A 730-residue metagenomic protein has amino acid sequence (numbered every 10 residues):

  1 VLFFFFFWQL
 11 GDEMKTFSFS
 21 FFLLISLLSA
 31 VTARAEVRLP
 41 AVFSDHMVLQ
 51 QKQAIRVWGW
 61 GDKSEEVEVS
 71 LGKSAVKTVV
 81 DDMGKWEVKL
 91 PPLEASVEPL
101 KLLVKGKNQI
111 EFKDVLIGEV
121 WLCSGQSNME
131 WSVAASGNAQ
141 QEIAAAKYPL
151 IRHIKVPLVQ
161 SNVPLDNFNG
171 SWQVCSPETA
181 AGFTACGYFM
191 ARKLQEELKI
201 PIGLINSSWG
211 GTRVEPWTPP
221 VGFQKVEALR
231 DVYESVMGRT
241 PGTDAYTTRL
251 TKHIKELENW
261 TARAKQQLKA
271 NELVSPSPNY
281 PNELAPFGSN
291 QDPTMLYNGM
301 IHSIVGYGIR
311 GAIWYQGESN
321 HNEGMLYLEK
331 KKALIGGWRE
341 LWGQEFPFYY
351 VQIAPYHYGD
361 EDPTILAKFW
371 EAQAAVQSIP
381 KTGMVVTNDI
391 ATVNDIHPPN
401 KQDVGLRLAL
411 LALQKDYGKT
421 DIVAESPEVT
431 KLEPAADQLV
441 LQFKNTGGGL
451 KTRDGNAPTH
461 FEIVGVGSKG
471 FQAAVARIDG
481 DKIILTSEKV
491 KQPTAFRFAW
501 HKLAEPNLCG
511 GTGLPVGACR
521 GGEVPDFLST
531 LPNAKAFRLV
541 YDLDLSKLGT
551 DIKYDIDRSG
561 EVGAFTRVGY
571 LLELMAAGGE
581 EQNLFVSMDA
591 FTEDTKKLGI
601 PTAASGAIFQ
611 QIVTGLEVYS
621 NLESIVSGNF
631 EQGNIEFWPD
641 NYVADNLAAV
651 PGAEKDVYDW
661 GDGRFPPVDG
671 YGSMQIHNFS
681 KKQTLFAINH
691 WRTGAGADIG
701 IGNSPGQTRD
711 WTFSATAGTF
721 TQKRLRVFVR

Functional and structural regions predicted by a protein language model:
V1-W8: Hydrophobic alpha-helical signal peptides and transmembrane signal-/tail-anchor segments that drive secretory-pathway
G11-D12, V88: Bimodal feature
D12-F21: Bacterial N-terminal signal peptides that target proteins for export
S20-S29: Bacterial N-terminal signal peptides
A35-P525: Cell-envelope and extracellular/periplasmic
D526-R730: Mature extracellular or lumenal effector domains of secreted proteins and single-pass membrane receptors/adhesion
